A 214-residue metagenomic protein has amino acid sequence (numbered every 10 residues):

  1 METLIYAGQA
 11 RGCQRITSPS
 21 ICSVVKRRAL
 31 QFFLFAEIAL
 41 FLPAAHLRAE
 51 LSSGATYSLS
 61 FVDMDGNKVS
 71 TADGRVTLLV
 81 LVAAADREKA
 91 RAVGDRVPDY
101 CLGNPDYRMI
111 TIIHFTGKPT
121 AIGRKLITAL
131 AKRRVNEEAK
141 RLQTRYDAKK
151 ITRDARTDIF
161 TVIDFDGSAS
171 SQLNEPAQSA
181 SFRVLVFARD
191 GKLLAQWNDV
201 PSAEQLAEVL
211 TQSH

Functional and structural regions predicted by a protein language model:
I16-L34: Bacterial N-terminal signal peptides that target proteins for export
Q31-P43: Bacterial N-terminal signal peptides
P43-A49: Sec/Tat signal peptide C-region and signal peptidase I cleavage site
S58-V76: A short beta-strand-turn-helix
D73, A155-D158, D164-S202: Thiol/disulfide oxidoreductase modules built on the thioredoxin-like
R87-D154: Structural microenvironment flanking redox-active thiols in thiol-disulfide oxidoreductases
P201-H214: A short, polar/charged loop-to-alpha-helix boundary motif
